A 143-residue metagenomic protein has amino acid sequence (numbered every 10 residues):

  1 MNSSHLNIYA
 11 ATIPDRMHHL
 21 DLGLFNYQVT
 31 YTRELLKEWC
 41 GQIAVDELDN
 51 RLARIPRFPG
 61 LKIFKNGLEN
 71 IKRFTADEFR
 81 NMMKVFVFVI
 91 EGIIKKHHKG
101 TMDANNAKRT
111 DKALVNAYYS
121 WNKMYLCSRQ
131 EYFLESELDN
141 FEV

Functional and structural regions predicted by a protein language model:
M1-V85, G92-I93, H97, T101 (+2 more regions): Domain-level detector for long, ordered catalytic/regulatory cores in large eukaryotic signaling and trafficking
F88, G92-K95, C127-F133: General structural signal for alpha-helix termini and helix-helix connectors
G100-V143: Alpha-helical bundle/repeat cores within regulatory domains of eukaryotic proteins
